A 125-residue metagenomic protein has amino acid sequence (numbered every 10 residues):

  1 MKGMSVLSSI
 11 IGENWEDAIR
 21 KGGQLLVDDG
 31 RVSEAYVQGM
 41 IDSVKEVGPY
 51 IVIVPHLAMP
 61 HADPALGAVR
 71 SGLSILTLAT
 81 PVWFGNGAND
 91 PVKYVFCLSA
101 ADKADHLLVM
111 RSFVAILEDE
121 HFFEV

Functional and structural regions predicted by a protein language model:
M1-V125: Cytosolic covalent-transfer regions centered on His/Cys nucleophiles that carry phosphoryl or persulfide groups
